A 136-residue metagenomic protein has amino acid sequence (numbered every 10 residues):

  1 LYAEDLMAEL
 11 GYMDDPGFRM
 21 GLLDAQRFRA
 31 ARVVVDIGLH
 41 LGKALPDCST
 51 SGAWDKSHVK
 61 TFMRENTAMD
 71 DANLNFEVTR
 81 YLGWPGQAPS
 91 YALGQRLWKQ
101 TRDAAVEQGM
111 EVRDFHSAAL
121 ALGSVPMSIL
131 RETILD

Functional and structural regions predicted by a protein language model:
L1-D136: N-terminal maturation segment of proteins
